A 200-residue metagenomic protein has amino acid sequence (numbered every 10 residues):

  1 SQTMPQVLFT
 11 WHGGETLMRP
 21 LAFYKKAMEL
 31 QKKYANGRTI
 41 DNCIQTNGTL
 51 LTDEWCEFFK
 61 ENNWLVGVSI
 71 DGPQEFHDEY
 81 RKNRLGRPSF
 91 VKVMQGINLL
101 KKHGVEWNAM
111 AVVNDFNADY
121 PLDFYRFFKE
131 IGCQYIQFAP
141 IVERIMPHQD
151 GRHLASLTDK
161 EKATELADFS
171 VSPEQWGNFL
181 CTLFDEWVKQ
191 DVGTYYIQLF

Functional and structural regions predicted by a protein language model:
S1-F9, R19-A22: N-terminal catalytic cores of secreted or lumenal carbohydrate-active enzymes
S1-Q6, A35-I40, K102, V192-T194: Short helix-terminating capping/connector loops at secondary-structure junctions
L8-G14, D41-T46, I197-L199: Extended hydrophobic secondary-structure segments that form protein cores and membrane-embedded regions
T16-V66, I70-F76, R84-Q95, L99-L100 (+2 more regions): Canonical radical SAM enzyme core domain
R81-V91, N98, K102-F200: Radical SAM enzyme [4Fe-4S]-AdoMet core and its adjacent flexible, acidic and glycine-rich loops/tails across
